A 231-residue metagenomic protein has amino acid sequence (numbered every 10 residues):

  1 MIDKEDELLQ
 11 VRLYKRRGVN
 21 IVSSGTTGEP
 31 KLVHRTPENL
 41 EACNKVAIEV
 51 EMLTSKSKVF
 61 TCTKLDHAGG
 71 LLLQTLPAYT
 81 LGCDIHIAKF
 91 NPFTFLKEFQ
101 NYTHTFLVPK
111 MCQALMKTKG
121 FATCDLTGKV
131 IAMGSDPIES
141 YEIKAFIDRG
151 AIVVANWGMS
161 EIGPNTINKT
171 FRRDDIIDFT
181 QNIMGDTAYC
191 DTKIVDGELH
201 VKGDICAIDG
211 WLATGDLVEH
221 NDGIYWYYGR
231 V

Functional and structural regions predicted by a protein language model:
K4-V22, M52-K58: Conserved pre-ATP/AMP-binding loop-to-beta segment of ANL
R17-V33, V231: Conserved adenylation A10 loop of the ANL superfamily
K31-V50, T54, K58-M116, V154: AMP-binding/adenylate-forming
E38, K110, D136-P137, I205: Alpha-helix/helix-capping structural signal
H104, M116-I177: Gly/Ser/Thr-rich phosphate-binding loop
T105-V108, T192, D216, G223: Residue-level signal for inorganic ion chemistry
E198-V231: Conserved ATP-binding/catalytic segment of the ANL
